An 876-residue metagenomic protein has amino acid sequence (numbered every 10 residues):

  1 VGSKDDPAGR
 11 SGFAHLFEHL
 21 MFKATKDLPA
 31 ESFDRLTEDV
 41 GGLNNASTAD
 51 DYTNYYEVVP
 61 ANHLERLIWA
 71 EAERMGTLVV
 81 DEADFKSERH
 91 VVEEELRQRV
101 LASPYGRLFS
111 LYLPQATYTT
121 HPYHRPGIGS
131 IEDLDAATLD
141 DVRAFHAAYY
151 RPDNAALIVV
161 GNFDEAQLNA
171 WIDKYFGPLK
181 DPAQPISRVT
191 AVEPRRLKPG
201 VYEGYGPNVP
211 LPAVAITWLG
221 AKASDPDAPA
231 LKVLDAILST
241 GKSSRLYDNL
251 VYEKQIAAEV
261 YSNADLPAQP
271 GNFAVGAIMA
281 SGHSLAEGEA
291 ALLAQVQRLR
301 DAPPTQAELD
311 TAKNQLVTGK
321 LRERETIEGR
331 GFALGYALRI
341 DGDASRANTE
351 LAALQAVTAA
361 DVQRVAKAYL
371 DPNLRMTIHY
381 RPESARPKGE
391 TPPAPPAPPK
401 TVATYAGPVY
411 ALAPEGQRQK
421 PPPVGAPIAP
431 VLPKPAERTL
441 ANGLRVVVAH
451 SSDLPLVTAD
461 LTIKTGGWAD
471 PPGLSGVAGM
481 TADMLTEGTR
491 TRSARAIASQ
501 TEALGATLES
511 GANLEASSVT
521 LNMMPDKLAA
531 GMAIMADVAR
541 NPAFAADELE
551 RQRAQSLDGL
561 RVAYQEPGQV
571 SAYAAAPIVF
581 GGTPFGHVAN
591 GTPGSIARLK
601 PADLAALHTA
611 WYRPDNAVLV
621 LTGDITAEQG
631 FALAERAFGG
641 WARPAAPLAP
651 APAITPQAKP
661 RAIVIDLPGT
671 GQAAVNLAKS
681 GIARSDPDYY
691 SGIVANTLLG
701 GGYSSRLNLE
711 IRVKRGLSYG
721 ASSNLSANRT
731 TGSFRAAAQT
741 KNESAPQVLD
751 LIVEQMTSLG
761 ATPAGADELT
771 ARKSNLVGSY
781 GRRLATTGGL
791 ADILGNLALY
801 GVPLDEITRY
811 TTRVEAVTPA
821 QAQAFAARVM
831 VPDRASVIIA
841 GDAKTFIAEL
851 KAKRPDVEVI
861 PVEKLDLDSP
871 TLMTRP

Functional and structural regions predicted by a protein language model:
V1-L16, E31-M75, P104-E132, N154-V160 (+15 more regions): M16 family metallopeptidases and their MPP-like homologs
L20-L28, R35: Metal-associated gating/positioning segment near the N- to mid-region
E73-E82, Y175-A183, L293-P304, D537-F544 (+3 more regions): A common structural junction motif
R89-H90, Q98, G106, R143-Y175 (+5 more regions): Non-catalytic, conformational "gating/processing" segments within enzyme and secreted inhibitor domains
V92, P226-L234, L238, V251 (+8 more regions): PPIase-associated folding chaperone regions across multiple families
E93-R99, A191-G204, N314-E323, M523 (+4 more regions): Short, conserved secondary-structure transition motifs
D133-T138, V142, I596-K600, L604 (+1 more regions): Alpha-helical scaffold elements lining the catalytic groove of polysaccharide deacetylases
D164-Y205, A213, T217, D248 (+5 more regions): Proteolytic maturation boundary segments
